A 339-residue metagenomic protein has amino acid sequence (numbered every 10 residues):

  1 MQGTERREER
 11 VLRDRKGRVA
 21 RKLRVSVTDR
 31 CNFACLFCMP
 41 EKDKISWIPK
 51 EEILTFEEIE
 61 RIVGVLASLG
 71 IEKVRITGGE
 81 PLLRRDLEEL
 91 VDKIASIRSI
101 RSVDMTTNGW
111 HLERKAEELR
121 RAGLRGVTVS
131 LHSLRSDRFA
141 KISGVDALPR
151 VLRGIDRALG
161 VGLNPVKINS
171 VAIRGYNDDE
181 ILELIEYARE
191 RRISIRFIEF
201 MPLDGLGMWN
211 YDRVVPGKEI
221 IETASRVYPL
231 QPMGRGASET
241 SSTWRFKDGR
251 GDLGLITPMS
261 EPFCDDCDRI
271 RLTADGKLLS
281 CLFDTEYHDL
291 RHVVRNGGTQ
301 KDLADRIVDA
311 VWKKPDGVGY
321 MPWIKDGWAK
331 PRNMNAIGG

Functional and structural regions predicted by a protein language model:
Q2-L23, E186-E190, F200-G339: Auxiliary Fe-S-binding modules of radical SAM enzymes
R15, E51-L54, G79, D104 (+4 more regions): Pocket-edge positions in alpha/beta enzyme catalytic cores
R15-L54: Canonical Radical SAM [4Fe-4S] cluster-binding loop centered on the CxxxCxxC motif and its immediate flanking residues
K22, S26, R75, T106 (+3 more regions): Conserved beta-strand segments that form the floor/walls of ligand-binding pockets within enzyme and binding domains
V27, C35, I76, M105 (+1 more regions): Conserved, mostly hydrophobic/aromatic
F33, S136-D137, P262, H288: Glycine-centered loop/turn positions within well-structured domains that cap or flank conserved ligand/cofactor-binding
K44-P49, R135-I142, D204-M208, D289-L290: A short acidic, helix-capping loop that chelates divalent metal ions and anchors anionic groups
F56-I76, L83-R196: Radical SAM/AdoMet-radical enzyme domain recognition
